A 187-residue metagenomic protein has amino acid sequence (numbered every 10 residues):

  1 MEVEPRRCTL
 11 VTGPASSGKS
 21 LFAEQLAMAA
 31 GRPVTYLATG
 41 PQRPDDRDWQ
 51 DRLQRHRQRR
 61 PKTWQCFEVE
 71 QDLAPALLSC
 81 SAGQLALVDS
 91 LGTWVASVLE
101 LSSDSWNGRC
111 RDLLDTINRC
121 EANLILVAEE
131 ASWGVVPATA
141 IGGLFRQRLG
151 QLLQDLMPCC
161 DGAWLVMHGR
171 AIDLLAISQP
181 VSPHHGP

Functional and structural regions predicted by a protein language model:
E2, R6-S79: Conserved P-loop
L10, L85-L87, I125-V127: Structural motif
A15, P41-R43, G92, A131-S132 (+1 more regions): Short, glycine/serine-rich, charged loops/turns that create anion-binding and catalytic segments at active sites
A23, H56, L87, E129 (+1 more regions): Residue-level signal for inorganic ion chemistry
V34, A86, G162-L165: Short, well-ordered beta-strand core segments
Y36-A38, D89-S90, L126-E130: Short beta-strands and strand-loop turn motifs
R59-R109: Helix-adjacent hinge/juxtasegments
V95-P187: Replace "adjacent to P-loop NTPase cores in ATP/GTP-dependent enzymes" with "adjacent to NTP-binding cores
